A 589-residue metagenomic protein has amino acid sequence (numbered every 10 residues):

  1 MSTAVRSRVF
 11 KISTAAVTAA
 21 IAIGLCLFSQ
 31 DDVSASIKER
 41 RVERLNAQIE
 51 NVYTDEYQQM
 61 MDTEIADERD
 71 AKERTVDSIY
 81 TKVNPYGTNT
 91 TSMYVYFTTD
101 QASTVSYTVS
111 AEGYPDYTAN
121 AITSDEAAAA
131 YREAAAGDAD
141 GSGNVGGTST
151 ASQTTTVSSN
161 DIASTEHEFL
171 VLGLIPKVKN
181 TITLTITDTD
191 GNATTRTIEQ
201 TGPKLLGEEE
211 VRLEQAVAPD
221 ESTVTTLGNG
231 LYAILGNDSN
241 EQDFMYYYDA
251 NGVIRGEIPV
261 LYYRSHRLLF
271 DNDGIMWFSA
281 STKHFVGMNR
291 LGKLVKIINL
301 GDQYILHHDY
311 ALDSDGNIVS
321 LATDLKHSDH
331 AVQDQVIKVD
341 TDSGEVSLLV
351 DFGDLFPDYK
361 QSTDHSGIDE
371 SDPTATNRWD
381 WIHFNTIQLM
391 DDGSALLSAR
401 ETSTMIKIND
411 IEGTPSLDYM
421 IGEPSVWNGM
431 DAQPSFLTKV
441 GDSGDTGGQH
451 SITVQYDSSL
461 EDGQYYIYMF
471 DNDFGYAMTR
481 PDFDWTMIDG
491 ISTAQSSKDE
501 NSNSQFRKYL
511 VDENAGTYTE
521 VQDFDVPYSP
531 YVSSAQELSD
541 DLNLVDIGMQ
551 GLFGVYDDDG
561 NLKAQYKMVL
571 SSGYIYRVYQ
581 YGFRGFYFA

Functional and structural regions predicted by a protein language model:
S2-A16: N-terminal Sec-pathway targeting helices
S2-R6, A35, S142: Composition-driven, intrinsically disordered low-complexity tracts enriched in small residues
T14-L27: Hydrophobic membrane-insertion alpha-helices, especially the h-region of bacterial N-terminal signal peptides
L25-R41: Sec-dependent signal peptide cleavage junction
E39-Y114, G143, N160, S164-E168 (+3 more regions): Histidine-/acidic-rich catalytic cores in large beta-rich domains
T88, F97-T98, D116, A121-E126 (+1 more regions): N-terminal targeting or regulatory segments adjacent to alpha/beta-hydrolase or S9 domains
A129-G137, N160-F169: Aromatic sugar-binding surface patches on proteins that engage polysaccharides or sugar-phosphate polymers
A134-A151: Ser/Thr/Gly/Pro-rich low-complexity, disordered linker/stalk segments of secreted and cell-surface proteins
